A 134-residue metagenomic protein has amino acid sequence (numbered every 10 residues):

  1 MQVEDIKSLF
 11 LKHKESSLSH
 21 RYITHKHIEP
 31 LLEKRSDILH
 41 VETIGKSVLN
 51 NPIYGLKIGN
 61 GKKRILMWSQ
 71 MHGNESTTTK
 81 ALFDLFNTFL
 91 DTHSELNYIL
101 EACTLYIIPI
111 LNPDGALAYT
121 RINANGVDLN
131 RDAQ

Functional and structural regions predicted by a protein language model:
M1-I53: Short glycine- and acidic-rich boundary segments immediately preceding or forming the N-terminal edge of structured
K46-L49, G59, I99: A short beta-turn/loop motif at secondary-structure boundaries
L49-G55, A116-Y119: Short, solvent-exposed polar/charged micro-motifs at secondary-structure junctions
P52-K57, H93-E95: Short, charged beta->alpha transition segments
Y54-K62, Q70: Short beta-strand-to-loop junctions in surface cap/lid or active-site-entrance loops
K62-R64, W68, S76-Q134: Active-site/substrate-binding loop(s) of hydrolase catalytic cores
G73: Short active-site segment of divalent metal-dependent hydrolases/proteases that encodes the spacing between
